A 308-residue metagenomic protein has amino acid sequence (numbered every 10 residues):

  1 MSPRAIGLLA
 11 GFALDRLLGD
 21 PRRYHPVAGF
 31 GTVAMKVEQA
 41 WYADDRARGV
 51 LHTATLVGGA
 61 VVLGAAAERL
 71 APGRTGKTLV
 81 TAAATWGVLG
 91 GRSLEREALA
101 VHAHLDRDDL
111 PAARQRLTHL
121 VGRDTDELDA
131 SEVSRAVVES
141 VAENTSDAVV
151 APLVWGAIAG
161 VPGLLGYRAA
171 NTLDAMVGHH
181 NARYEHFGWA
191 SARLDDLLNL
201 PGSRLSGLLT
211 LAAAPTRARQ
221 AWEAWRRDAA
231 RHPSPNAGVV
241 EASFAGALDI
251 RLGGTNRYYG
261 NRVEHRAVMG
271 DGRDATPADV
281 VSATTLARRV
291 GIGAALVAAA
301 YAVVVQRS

Functional and structural regions predicted by a protein language model:
M1-S308: Short amphipathic, positively biased membrane-proximal segments that drive organelle/inner-membrane targeting
